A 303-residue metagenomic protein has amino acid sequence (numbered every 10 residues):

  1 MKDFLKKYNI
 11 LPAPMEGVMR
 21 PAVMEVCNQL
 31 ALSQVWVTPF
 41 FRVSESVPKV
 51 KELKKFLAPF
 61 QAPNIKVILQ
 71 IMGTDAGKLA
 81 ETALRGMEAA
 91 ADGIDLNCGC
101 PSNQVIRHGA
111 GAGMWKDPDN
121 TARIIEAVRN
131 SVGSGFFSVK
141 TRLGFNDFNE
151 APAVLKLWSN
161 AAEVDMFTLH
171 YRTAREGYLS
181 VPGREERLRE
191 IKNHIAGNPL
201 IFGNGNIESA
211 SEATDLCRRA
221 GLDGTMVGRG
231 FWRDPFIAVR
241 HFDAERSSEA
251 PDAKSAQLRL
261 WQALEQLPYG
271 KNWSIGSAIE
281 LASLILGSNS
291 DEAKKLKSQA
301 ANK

Functional and structural regions predicted by a protein language model:
M1-K303: Flavin-dependent oxidoreductase catalytic cores
